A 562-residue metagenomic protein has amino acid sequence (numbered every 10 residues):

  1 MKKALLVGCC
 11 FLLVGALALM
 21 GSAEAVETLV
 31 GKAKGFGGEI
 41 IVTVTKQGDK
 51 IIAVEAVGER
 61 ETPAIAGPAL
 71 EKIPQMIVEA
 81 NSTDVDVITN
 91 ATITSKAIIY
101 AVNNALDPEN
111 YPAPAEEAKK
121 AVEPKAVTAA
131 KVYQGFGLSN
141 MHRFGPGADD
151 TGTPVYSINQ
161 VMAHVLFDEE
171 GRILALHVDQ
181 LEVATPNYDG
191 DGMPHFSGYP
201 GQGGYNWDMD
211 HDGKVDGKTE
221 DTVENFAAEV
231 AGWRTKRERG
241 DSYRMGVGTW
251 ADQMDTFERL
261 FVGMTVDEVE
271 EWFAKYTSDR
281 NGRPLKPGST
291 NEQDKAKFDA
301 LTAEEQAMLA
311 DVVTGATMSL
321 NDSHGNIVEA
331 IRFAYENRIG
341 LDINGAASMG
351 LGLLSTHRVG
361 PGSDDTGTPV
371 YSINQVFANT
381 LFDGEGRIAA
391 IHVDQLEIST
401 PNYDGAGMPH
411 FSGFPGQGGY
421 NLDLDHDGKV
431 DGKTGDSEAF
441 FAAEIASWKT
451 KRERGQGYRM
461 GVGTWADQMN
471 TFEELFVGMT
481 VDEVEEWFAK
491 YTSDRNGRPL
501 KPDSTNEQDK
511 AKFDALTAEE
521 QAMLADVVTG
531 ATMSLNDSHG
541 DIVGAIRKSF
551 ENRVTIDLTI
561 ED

Functional and structural regions predicted by a protein language model:
M1-A4, G8: Positively charged n-region of N-terminal signal peptides that target proteins for export
G8-A18: Bacterial N-terminal signal peptides
A18-V26: Sec-dependent signal peptide cleavage junction
V26-E561: Active-site- and interface-proximal helix/loop "cap" or "latch" segments in soluble metabolic and energy-transducing
